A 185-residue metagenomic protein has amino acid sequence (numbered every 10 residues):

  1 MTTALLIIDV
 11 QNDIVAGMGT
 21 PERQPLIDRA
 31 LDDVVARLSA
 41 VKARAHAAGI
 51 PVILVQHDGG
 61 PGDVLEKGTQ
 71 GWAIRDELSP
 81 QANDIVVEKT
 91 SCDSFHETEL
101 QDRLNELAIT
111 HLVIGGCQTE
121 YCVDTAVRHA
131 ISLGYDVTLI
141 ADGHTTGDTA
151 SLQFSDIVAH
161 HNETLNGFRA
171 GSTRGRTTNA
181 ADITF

Functional and structural regions predicted by a protein language model:
A4, A48, D63-F185: Active-site-adjacent betaalpha module
L6-Q11: N-terminal nucleotide-binding beta1-loop-alpha1 segment
N12, A16, T145: Short, glycine/acidic-enriched loop or turn micro-motifs at the edges of active sites
T20-P51: A short alpha/beta connector and helix-capping loop motif
R23-I27, G60, L112: Short, basic, glycine/proline-bearing loop/turn elements
P51-H57, I140: Short beta-strand segments at enzyme active-site cores
